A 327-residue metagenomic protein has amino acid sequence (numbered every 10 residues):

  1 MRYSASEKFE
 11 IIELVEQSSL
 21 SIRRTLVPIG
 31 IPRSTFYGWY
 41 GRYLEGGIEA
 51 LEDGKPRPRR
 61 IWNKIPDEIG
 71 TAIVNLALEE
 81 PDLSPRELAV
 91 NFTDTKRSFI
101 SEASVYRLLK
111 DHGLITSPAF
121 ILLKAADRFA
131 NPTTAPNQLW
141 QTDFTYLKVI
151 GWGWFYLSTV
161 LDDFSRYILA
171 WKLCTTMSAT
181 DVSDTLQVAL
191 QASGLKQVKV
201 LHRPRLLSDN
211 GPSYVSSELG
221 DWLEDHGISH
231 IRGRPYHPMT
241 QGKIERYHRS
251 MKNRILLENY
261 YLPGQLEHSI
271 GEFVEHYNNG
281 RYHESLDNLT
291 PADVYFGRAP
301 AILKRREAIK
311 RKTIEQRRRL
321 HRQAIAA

Functional and structural regions predicted by a protein language model:
R2, E224-I228, R249-A327: C-terminal domain-tail junction helix/linker
Y3-L20, G70-E79: Short, amphipathic alpha-helical "recognition" segments used to contact nucleic acids or chromatin
S19-S21, L83, I100, Y261: Residue-level signal for the short linker/turn that defines the boundary of a DNA-recognition helix
R24-I29, L88: Short alpha-helical "recognition helix" segments of helix-turn-helix
P32-T35, S101: Short coil turns linking two alpha-helices in DNA-binding domains
G41, I48-L139, H237-P238, Y295-I302: Basic, flexible linker segments flanking DNA-binding modules in nucleic acid-interacting mobile-element proteins
D67-I69, S98-F99, A103, R107-L161 (+3 more regions): Mobile-element integrase/transposase regions, centering on the N-terminal DNA-binding/Zn-coordinating module
R203-N210, E224-K243, L257-P263: RNase H-like polynucleotidyl transferase catalytic core
